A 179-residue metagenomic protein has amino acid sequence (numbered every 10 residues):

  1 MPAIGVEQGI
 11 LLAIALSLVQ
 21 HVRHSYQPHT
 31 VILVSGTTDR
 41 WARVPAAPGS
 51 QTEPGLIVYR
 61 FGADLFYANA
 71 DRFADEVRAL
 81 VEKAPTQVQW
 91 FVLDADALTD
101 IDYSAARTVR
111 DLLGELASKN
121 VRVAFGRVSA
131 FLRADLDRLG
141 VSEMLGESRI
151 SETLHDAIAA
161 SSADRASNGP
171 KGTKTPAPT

Functional and structural regions predicted by a protein language model:
M1-L139, E143-M144, S162: The feature marks cytosolic C-terminal regulatory regions of anion transporters and related permeases
I32-G36, S148, A157, N168-G169: Short, intrinsically disordered/low-complexity patches at protein termini and at juxtamembrane boundaries
L56, E147, P170-T173: Intrinsically disordered, low-complexity regions
M144-A160: Short acidic-hydrophobic, aromatic-tinged amphipathic segments that line or gate anion-handling sites
I158-T179: Intrinsically disordered or compositionally simple regulatory linkers and C-terminal tails in signal-transduction
